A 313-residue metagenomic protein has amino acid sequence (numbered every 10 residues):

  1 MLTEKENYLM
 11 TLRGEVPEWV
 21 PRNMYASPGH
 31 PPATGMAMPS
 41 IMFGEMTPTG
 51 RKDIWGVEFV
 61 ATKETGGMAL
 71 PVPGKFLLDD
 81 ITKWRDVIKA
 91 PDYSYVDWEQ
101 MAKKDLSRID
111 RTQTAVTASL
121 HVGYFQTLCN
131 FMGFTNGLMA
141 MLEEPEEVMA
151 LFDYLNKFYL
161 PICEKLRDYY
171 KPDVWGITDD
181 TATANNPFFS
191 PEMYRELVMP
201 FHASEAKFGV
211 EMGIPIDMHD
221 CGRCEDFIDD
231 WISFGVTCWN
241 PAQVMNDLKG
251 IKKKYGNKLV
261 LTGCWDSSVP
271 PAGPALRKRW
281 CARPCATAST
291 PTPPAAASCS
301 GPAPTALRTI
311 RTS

Functional and structural regions predicted by a protein language model:
M1-G29, K52, K89-S313: Active-site loop segments of alpha/beta catalytic cores
R13, V20-V60: N-terminal accessory/capping or targeting/presequence segment of soluble
V16, T34, G66-M68, D86 (+1 more regions): Residue-level detector of alpha-helical hydrophobic segments embedded in or interacting with membranes
A33-A37, K63-T65, P71-V72, C129-N130 (+2 more regions): Short aromatic-enriched loop/helix-cap "lid" or pocket-rim segments at secondary-structure transitions that line
P48-W98, I109-S119: A contiguous, low-structure linker/loop signature
